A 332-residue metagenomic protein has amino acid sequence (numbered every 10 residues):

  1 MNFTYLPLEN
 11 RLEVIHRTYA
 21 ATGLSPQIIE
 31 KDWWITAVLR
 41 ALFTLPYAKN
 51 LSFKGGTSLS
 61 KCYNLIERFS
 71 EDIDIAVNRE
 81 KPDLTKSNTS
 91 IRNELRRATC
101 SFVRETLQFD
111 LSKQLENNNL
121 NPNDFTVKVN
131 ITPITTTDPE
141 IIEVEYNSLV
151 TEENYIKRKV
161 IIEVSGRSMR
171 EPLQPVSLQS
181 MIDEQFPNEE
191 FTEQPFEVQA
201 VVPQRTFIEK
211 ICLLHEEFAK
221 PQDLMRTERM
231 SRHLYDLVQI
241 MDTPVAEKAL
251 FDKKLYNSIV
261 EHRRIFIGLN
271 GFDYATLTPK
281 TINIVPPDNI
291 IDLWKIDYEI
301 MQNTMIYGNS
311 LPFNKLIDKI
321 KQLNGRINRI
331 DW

Functional and structural regions predicted by a protein language model:
M1-L51, K61-E67, N78-W332: Structured mid-to-C-terminal alpha-helical surface segments
F53-T57: Glycine-rich beta-strand-to-loop/alpha-helix junction loops that act as flexible
